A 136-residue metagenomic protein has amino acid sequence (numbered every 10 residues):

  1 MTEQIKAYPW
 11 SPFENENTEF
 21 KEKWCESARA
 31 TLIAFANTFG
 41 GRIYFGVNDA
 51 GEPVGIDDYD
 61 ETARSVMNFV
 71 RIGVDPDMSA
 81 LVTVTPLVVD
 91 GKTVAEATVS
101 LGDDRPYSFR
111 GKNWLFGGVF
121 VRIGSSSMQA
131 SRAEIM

Functional and structural regions predicted by a protein language model:
M1-M136: Conserved N-terminal catalytic/coupling substructures associated with nucleotide/phosphate chemistry
